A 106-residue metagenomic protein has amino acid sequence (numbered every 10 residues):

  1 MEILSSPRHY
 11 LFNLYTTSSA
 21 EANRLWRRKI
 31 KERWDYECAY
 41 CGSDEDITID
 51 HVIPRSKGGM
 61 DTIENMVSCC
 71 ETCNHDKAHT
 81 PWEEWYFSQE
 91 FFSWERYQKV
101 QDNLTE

Functional and structural regions predicted by a protein language model:
M1-R24, W94-E106: A boundary/linker detector
R8, Y15-T16, I30-K31, T48 (+1 more regions): A generic structural signal for ordered alpha-helices
S18-A20, R27, H75-A78, F87: Intrinsically disordered, low-complexity regions enriched in Ser/Pro/Gly/Gln/His and often acidic
A20-T48, C70: Short cysteine-rich loop/turn motifs with clustered Cys
L25, R33, P81-E84, S93: Residues in intrinsically disordered, low-complexity segments of regulatory proteins
K29, R33, W85-S88, V100-N103: Residues that form generic nucleotide/phosphate-binding pockets
A39-S68, K77-F87: Histidine-centered nuclease catalytic patch
G58-T72, Q89-N103: Short microdomains enriched in Cys/His and/or Lys/Arg
